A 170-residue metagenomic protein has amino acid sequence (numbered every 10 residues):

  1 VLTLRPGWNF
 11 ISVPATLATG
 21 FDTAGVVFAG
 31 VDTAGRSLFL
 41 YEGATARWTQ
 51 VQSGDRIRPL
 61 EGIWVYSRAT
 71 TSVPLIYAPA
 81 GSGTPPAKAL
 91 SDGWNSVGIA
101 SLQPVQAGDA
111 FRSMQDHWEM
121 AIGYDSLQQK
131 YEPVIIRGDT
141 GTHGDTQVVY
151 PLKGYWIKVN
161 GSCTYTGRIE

Functional and structural regions predicted by a protein language model:
V1-E170: N-terminal exported-region signature
